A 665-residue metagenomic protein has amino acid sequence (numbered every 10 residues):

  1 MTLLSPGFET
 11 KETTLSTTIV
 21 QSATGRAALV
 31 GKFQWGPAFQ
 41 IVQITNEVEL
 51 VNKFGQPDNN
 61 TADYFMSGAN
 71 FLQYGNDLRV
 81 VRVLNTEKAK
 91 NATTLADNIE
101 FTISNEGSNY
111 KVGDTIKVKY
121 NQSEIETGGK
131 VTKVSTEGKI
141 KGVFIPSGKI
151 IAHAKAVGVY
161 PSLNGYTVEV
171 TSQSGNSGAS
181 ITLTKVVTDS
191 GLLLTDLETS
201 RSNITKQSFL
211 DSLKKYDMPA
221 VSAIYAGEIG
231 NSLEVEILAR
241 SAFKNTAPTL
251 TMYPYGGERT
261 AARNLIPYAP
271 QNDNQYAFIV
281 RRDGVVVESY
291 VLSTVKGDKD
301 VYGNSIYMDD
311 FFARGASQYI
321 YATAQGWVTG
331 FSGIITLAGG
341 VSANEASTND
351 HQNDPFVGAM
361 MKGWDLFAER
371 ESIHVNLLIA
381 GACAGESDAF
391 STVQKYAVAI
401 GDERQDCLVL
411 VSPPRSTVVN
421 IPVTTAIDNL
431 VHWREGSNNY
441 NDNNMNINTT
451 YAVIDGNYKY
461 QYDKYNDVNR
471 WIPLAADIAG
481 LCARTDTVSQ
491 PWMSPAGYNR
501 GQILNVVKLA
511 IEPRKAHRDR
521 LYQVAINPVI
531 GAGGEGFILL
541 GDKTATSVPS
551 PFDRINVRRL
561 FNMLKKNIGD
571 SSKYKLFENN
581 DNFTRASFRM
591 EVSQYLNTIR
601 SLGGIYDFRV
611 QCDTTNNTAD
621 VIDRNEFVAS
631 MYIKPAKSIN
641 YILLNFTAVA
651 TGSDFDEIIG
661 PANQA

Functional and structural regions predicted by a protein language model:
M1-T93, R282-G284, V328-A665: Structured, hydrophobic secondary-structure cores that serve as assembly/anchoring elements
W35-F39, L50-V51, A89-K90, S108-K111 (+9 more regions): Short, surface-exposed beta-strand/loop "edge" segments at domain boundaries and coil↔beta transitions
F39, A96-N98, G113, G128 (+7 more regions): Surface-exposed or flexible loop/turn and strand-edge residues in extracellular/cell-surface modules
D58-T94, D189-N274: Structured, mid-chain assembly/scaffold modules that mediate subunit interfaces within large macromolecular complexes
T94-D189: Conserved, function-critical positions that sit in or immediately flank catalytic and ligand-binding motifs
Y120, A223-Y225, A382: Residues on the solvent-exposed faces and adjacent turns of beta-rich solenoids used to engage binding targets
E126-T132, T182-D189, D196, L210-D211 (+4 more regions): Short amphipathic beta-strand/extended segments with alternating polar/hydrophobic composition
L163, T167-A179, K185-S190, R314-S317 (+1 more regions): Solvent-exposed, low-complexity segments and loops of surface/extracellular structural proteins
